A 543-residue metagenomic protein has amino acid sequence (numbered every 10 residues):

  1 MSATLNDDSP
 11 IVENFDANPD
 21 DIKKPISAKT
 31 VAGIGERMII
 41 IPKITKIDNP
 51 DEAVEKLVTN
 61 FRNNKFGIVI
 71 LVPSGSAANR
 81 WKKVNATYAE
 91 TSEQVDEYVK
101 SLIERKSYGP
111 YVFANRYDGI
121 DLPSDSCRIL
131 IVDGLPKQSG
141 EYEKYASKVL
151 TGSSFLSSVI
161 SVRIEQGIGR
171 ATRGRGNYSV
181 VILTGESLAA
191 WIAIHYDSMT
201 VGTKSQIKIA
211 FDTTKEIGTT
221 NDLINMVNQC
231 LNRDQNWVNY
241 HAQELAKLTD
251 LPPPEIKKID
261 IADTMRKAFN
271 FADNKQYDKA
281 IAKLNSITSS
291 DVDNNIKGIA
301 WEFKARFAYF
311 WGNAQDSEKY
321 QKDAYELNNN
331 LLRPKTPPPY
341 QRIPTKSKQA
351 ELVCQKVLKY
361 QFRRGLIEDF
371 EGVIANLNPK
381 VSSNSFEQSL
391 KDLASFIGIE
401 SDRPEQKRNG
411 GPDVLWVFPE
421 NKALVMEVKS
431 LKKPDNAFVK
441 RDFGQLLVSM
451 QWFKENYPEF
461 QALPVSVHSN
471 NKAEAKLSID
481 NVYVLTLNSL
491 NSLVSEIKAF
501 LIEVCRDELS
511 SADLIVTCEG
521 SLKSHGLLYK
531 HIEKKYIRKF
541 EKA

Functional and structural regions predicted by a protein language model:
M1-N60, T213: Interdomain hinge/linker at the junction between the two RecA-like core domains of SF2 helicases
P19-I26, G67, K82-V99, E400-P404 (+1 more regions): Conserved RecA-like helicase motor-core motifs
N60-V84: Conserved strand-helix element at the start of the C-terminal RecA-like helicase core
V72-S76, Y88-L102, F113-D118: Conserved helicase motor
S76, G174-W301, A308, S510-A543: Long, largely alpha-helical accessory region at the distal end of helicase-like NTP-driven motors
Q94-Y98, E104-K106, V132-G134, S158 (+1 more regions): Catalytic core segments in nucleotide and nucleic-acid processing enzymes
S101-W191, K432, K454: Conserved RecA-like P-loop NTPase helicase motor core
Q321-A324, N328-V381: Interdomain/boundary linker segments immediately adjacent to catalytic/signaling cores
